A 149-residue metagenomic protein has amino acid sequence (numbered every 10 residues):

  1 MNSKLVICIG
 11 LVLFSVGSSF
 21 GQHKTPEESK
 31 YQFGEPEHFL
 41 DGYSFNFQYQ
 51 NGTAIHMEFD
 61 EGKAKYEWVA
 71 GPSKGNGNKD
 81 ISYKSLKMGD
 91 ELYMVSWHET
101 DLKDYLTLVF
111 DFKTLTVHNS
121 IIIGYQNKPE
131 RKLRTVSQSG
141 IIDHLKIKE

Functional and structural regions predicted by a protein language model:
M1-K24: Bacterial Sec-dependent N-terminal signal peptides
H23, S96-E149: Beta-sheet ligand-binding and adhesion/scaffold domains
H23-A54: Tryptophan-anchored aromatic micro-motifs
K30-Q32, G52, D60-G62, I141-K148: Trp/Gly-enriched beta-strand/coil motifs that build multi-repeat beta-propeller-like domains and related W-rich binding
F39-G42, M57-K65, M88-E91, F110-V117: Short, solvent-exposed coil/turn segments at beta-strand boundaries
F45-Q50, Y66-A70, V95-E99, I121: Short beta-strand segments that buttress and anchor functional surface loops
T53-L86: N-terminal glycine/threonine-rich, aromatic-flanked beta-hairpin/loop signature
S73-F110: Contiguous, well-ordered beta-strand patches that form the walls/edges of small beta-barrel/beta-sandwich domains
